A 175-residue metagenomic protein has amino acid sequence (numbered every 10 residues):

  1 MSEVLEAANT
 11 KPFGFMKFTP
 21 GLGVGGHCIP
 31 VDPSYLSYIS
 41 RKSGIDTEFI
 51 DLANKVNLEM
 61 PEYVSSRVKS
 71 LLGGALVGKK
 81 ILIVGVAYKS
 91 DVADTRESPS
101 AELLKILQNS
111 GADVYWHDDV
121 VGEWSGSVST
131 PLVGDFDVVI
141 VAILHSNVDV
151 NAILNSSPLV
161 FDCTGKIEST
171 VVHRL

Functional and structural regions predicted by a protein language model:
M1-L175: Structural/interface elements that position substrates and couple domains in central-metabolism enzymes
